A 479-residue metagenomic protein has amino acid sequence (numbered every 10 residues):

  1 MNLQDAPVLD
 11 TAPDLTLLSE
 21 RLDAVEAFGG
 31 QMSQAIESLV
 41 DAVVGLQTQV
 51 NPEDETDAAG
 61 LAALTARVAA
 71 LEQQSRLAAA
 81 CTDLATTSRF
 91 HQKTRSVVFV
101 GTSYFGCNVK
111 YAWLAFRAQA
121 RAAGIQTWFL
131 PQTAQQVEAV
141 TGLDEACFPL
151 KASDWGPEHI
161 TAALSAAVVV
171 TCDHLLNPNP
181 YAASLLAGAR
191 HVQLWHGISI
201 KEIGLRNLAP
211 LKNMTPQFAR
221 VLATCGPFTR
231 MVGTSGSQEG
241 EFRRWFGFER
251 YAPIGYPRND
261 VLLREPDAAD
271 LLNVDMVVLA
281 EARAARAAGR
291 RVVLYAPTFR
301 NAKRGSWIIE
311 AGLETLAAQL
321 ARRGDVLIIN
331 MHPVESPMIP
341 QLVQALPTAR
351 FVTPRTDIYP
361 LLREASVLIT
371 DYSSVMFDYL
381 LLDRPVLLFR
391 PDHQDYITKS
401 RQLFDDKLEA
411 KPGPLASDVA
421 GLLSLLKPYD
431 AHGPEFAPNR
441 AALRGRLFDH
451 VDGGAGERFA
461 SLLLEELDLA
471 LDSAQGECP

Functional and structural regions predicted by a protein language model:
M1-T87: Extended alpha-helical heptad-repeat/coiled-coil "stalk" and oligomerization rods
D41, P52-E55, A59-I160, L469 (+1 more regions): N-terminal pre-catalytic "stem/leader" segment of glycosyltransferase-like enzymes
Q73-C81, I198-P210, M214-R304, P333 (+1 more regions): A nucleotide-sugar donor-handling region in carbohydrate enzymes
C107-Q119, W245, I254-Q341, A416-D418 (+2 more regions): Conserved catalytic-core segment of nucleotide-activated headgroup transferases in glycan assembly
N108-A118, T141-P216: Extended catalytic core of nucleotide-activated donor transferases of GT-like folds
L150-A166, P333-F377: Donor nucleotide-activated moiety binding/catalytic core segment of transferases that use nucleotide-activated donors
V169-N177, Y181-A183, R190-W195, T356-S400: A donor-sugar binding/catalytic signature common to diverse glycosyltransferases and related nucleotide-sugar
S374-L447: Catalytic binding pocket for nucleotide-activated donors in carbohydrate/polymer assembly enzymes
